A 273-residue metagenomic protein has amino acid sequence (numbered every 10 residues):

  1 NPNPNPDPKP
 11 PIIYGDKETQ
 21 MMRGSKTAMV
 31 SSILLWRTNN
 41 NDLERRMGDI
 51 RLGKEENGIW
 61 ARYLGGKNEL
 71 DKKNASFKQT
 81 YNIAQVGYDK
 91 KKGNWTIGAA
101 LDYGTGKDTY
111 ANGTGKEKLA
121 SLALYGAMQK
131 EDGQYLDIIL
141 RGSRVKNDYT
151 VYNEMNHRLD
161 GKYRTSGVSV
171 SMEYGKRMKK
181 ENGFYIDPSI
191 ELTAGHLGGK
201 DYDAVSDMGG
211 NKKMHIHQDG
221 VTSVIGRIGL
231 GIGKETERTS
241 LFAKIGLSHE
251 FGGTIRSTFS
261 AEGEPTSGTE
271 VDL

Functional and structural regions predicted by a protein language model:
N1-I13, K17: Ser/Thr/Gly/Pro-rich low-complexity, disordered linker/stalk segments of secreted and cell-surface proteins
I13-E181: Outer membrane beta-barrel translocator domains of Type V secretion systems
G58, T96, Y135, Y185 (+2 more regions): Membrane-spanning beta-strand positions in outer-membrane beta-barrel proteins
N68-D71, G106-T109, N153-R158, G209-H215 (+1 more regions): Extracytoplasmic loops and strand-loop junctions of Gram-negative outer membrane beta-barrel proteins
K73, A111-G113, D148-Y152, G198-S206 (+1 more regions): Outer-membrane beta-barrel and related beta-rich outer-membrane complex signature in Gram-negative bacteria
A123, A127-M128, K180, K212-L273: Outer membrane beta-barrel transmembrane domains
I186, E191-G199: Solvent-exposed flexible segments
